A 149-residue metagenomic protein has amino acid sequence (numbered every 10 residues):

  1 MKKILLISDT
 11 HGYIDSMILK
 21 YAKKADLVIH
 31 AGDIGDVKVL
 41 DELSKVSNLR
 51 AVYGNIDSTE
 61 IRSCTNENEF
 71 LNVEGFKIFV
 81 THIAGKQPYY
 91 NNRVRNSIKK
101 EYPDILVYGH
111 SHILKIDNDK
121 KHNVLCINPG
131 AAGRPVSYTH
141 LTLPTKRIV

Functional and structural regions predicted by a protein language model:
M1-L49, D57-G75, V80, H140: N-terminal active-site segment of His-dependent metallophosphoesterases
G12-S16, G35-V39, I56-R62, G85-Y90 (+2 more regions): Active-site environment of divalent metal-dependent phosphoester hydrolases
V52: Acidic (E/D-rich), amphipathic helical modules within compact regulatory domains
R93, S97-K100: Non-DNA-binding regulatory cores of transcription-related proteins, predominantly C-terminal effector-binding
Y102-D104: Proline-aspartate-enriched helix->loop->beta-strand connector
L106, C126-N128: Conserved beta-strand scaffold positions in the cores of enzyme catalytic domains, especially in NTP/NDP-utilizing
T139-T145: Conserved small/polar residues in nucleotide/adenosyl-binding loops
